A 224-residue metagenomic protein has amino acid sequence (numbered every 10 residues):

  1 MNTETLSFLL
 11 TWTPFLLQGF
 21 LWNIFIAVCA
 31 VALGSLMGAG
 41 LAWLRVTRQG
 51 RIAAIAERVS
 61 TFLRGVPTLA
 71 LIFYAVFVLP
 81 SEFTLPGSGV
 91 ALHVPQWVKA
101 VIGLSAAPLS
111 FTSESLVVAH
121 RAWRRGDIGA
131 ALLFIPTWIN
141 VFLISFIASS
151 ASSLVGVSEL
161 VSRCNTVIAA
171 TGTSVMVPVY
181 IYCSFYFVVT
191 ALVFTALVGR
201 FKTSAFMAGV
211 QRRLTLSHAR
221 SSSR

Functional and structural regions predicted by a protein language model:
M1-R224: Transmembrane alpha-helices and adjacent helix-loop boundaries
